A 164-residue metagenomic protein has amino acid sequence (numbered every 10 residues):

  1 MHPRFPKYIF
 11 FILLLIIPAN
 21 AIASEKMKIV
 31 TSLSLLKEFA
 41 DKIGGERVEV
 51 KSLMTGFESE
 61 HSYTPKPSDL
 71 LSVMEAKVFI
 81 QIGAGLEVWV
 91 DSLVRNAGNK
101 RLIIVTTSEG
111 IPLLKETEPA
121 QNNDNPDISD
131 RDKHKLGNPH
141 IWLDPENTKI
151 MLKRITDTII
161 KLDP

Functional and structural regions predicted by a protein language model:
M1-I9: Bacterial N-terminal signal peptides that target proteins for export
F10-L14: Hydrophobic helical h-region of N-terminal Sec-dependent signal peptides in bacterial secretory/periplasmic proteins
P18-A19: N-terminal signal peptide c-region/cleavage motif recognized by signal peptidases
A23-P164: Extracytoplasmic metal-acquisition and chelation regions
